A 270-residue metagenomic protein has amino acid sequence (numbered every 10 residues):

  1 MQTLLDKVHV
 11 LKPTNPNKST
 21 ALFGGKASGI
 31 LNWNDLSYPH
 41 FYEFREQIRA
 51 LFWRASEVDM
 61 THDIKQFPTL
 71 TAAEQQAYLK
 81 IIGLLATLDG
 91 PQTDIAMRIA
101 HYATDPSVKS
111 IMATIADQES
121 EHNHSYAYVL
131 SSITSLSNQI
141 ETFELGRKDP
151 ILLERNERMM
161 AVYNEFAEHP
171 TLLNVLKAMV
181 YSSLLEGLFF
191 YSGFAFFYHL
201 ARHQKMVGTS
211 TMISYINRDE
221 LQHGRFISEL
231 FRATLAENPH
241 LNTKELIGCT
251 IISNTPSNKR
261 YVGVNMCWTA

Functional and structural regions predicted by a protein language model:
M1-A270: Non-heme di-metal
